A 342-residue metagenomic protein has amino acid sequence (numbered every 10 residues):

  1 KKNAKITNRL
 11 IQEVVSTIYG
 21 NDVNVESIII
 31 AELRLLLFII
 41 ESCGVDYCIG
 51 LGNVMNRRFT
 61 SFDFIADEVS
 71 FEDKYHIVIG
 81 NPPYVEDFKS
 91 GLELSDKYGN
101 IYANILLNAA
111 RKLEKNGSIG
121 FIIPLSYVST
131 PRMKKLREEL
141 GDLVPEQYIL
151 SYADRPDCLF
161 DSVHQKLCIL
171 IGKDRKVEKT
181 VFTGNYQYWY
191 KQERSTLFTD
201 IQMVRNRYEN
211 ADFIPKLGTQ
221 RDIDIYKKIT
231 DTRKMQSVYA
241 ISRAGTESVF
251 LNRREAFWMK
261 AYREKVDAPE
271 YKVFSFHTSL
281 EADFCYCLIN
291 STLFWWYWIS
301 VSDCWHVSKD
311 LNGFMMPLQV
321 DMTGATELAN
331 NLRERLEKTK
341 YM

Functional and structural regions predicted by a protein language model:
K2-T17, I39-R57: Flexible phosphate/Mg2+-sensing switch loops adjacent to catalytic phosphate-binding sites
I18-D22: Conserved SAM-binding motif I beta-strand of class I
V23, L36, I40, E114 (+5 more regions): Hydrophobic alpha-helix feature that most strongly marks membrane-spanning transmembrane helices and their immediate
V23-I28, L36, I40-Y47, F59-T246 (+2 more regions): Signature of N6-adenine DNA methyltransferases within the class I
V25, V85, V177, E255-F257 (+4 more regions): Short, glycine-/Ser/Thr-/acidic-enriched flexible segments
A31: Conserved SAM-binding loop
A109-L113, Y271-S279, D303-M342: Proline-centric
G245-M259, S279-W298: Short Ser/Thr-interspersed hydrophobic loop/turn segments at strand-loop and sheet-helix junctions that line or gate
